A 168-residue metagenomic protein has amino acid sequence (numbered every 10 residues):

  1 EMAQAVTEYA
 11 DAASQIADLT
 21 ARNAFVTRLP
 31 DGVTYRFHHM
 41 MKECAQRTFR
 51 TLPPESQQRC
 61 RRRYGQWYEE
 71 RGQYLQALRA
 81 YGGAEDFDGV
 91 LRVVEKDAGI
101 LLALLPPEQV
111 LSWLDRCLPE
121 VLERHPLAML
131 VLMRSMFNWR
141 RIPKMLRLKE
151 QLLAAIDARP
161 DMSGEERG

Functional and structural regions predicted by a protein language model:
E1-R50, R59-R62: C-terminal boundary/linker of central alpha/beta nucleotide-binding cores
A12-Q15, R28, P54, V90 (+2 more regions): Secondary-structure boundary/capping residues
R47, L52-W139, K144-Q151: Extended alpha-helical scaffolding segments used for macromolecular assembly and cargo binding
A154: ATP/Mg2+ or Mg2+-diphosphate-binding catalytic cores that bind nucleotide phosphates or diphosphates via glycine-rich
D157: Acidic catalytic motifs of isoprenoid enzymes
M162-G168: Short, intrinsically disordered, charge-balanced linker/junction segments flanking boundaries in proteins
